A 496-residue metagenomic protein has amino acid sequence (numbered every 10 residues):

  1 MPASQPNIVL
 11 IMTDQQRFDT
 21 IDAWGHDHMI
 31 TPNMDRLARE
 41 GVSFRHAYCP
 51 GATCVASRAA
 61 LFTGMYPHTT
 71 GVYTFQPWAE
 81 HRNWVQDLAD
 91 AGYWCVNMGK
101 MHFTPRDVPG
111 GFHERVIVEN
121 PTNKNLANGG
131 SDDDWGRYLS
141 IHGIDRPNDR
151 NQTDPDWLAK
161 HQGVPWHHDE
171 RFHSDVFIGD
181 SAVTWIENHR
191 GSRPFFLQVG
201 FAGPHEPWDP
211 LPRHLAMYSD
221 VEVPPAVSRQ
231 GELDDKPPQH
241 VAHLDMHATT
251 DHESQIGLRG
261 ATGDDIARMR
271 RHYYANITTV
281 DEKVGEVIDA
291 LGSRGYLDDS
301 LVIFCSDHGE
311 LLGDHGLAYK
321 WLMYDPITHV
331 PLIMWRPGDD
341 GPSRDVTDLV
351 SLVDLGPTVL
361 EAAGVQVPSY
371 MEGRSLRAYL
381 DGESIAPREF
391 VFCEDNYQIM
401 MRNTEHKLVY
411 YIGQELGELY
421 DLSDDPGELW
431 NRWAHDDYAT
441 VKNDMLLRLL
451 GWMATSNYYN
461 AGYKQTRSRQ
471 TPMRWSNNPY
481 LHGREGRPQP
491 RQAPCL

Functional and structural regions predicted by a protein language model:
M1-I412, L416-G417, P426-L447, A454 (+2 more regions): Formylglycine-dependent sulfatase
S423: Residues forming the ATP-binding cleft of Hanks-type serine/threonine protein kinase domains
G462, R467-S468: Non-globular sequence segments
